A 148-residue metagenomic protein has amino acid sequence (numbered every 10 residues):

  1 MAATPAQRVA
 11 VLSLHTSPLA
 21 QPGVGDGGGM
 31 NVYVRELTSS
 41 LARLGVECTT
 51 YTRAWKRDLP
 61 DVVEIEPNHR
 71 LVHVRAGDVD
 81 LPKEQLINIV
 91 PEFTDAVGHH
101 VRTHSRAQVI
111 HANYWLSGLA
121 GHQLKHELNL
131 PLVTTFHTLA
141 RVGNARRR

Functional and structural regions predicted by a protein language model:
M1-A6, L119-N129: Short amphipathic alpha-helices and their capping/turn segments at secondary-structure boundaries
M1-H73: N-terminal subdomain of nucleotide-sugar transferases
A10, H111, V133-T135: Structural motif
P18-Q21, D78-L81, I87-N88, H126-R148: Acceptor-binding helix/loop patch of EC 2.4 sugar-transfer enzymes, predominantly nucleotide-sugar-dependent
G29, Y33, N88-A96, L116: Soluble or luminal CAZymes and related metallo-dependent hydrolases
H69-R102, R148: A short, charged, and often flexible helix/loop element on the N-terminal side of the glycosyltransferase catalytic
V97-S117, G121, P131: Short N-terminal targeting/anchoring amphipathic segment
